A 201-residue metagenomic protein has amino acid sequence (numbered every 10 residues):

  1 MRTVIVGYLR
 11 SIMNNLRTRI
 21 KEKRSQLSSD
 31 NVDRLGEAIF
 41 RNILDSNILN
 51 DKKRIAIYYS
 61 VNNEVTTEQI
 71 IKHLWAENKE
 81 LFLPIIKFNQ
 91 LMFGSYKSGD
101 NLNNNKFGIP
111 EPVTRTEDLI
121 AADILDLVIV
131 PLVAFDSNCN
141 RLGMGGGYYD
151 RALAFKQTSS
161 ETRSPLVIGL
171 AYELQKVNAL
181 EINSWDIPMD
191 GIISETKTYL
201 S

Functional and structural regions predicted by a protein language model:
I5, L9, E22, V113 (+3 more regions): Surface-exposed, charge/polar-rich loops and edge strands
I5-I124: N-terminal active-site beta-alpha-beta segment that forms phosphate/nucleotide-binding and substrate-recognition loops
V61-N63, V133-S137: Short glycine-rich anion-binding loops that position phosphate/pyrophosphate groups of nucleotides and phosphorylated
G145: Short polar/charged helix/loop
Y148: Charged, gly/pro-rich active-site loop segments
